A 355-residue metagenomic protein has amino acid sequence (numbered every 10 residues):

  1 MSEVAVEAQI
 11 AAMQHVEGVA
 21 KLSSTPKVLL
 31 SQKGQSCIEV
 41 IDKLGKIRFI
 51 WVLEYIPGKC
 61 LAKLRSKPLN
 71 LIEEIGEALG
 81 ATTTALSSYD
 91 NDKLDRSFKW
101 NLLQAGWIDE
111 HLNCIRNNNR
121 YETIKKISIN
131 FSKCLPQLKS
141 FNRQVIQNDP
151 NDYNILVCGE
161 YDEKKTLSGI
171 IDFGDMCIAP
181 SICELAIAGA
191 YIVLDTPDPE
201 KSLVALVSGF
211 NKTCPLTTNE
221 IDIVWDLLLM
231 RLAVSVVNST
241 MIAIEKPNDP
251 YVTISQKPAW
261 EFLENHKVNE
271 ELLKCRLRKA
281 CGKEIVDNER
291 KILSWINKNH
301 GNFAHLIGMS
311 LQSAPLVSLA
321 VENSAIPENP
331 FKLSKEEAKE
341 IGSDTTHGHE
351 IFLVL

Functional and structural regions predicted by a protein language model:
M1-I10, T25, G301-F352: Broad phosphate/nucleotide-binding scaffolds in NTP-utilizing and phosphate-metabolizing enzymes
M1-K46, L64, L69-N70: A conserved alpha-helical element in kinase catalytic cores
E17, T83-D90, V193, N211-C214: Protein kinase-like catalytic domain
V28, S132-C183, L355: Active-site acidic catalytic loop and adjacent metal/ATP-binding pocket of ATP-dependent phosphoryl transfer enzymes
G34, K46, I50-L64, I108-C114 (+1 more regions): A glycine-centered beta->alpha junction motif in the catalytic cores of kinase/phosphotransferase enzymes
K63-N119, F141-R143, L227: A cross-family kinase active-site recognition segment
C114, V234-K332: ATP/Mg2+ or Mg2+-diphosphate-binding catalytic cores that bind nucleotide phosphates or diphosphates via glycine-rich
S181-P215, M230-P247: Active-site activation/catalytic loop segments of kinase-like enzymes and analogous catalytic loops in related
